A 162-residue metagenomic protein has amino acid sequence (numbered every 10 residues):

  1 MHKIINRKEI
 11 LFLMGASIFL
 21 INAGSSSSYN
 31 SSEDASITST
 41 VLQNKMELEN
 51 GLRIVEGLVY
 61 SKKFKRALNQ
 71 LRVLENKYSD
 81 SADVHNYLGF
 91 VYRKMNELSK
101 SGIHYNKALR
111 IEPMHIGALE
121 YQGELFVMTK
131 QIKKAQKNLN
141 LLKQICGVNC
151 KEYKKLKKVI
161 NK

Functional and structural regions predicted by a protein language model:
K45-S81: Alpha-helical segment of the N-proximal tetratricopeptide repeat
K77, I111, I145-V148: Structural marker of alpha-solenoid helical repeat scaffolds
S81, H115, N149-C150: Residue-level recognition of tetratricopeptide repeat
Y87, Y121, K155-V159: Canonical tetratricopeptide repeat
